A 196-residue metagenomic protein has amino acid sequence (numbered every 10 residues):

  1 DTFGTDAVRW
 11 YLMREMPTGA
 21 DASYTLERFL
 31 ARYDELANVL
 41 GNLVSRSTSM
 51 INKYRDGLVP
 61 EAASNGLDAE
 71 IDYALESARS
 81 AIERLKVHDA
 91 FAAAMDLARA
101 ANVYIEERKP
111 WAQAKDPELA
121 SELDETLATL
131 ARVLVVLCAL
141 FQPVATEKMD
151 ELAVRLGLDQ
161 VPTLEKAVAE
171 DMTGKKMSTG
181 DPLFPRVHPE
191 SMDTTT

Functional and structural regions predicted by a protein language model:
D1-S64, D159-S191: Catalytic adenosine-cofactor/nucleotide-binding cores of aminoacyl-tRNA synthetases and other
F3, R28-V39, A63-I71, E83-A93 (+2 more regions): Secondary-structure capping and boundary motifs in well-ordered enzyme cores
D6-A7, R28, G66, E70 (+4 more regions): Exposed alpha-helical structural elements
P17, V44-A78, N102-L119: Conserved, charged catalytic cores of large soluble enzymes
A22, S80, L85-K86, M95-T196: Basic, alpha-helical terminal appendages of large translation-related enzymes
